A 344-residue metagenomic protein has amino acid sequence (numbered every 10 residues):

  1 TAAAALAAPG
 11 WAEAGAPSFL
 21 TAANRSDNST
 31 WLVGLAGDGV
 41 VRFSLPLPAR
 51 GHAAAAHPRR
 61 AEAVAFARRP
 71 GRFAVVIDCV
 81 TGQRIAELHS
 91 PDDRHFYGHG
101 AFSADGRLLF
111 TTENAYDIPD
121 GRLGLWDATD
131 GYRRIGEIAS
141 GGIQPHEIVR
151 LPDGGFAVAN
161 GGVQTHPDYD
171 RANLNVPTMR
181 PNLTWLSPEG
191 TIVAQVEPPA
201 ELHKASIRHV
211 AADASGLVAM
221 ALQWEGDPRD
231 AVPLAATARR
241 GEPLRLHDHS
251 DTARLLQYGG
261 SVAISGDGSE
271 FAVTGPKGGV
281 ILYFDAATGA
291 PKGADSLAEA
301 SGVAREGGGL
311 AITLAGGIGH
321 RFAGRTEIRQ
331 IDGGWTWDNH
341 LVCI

Functional and structural regions predicted by a protein language model:
T1-A14: N-terminal export signals
G15, A22-N24, T112-P119, V158-M179 (+1 more regions): Short, conserved, GDST-rich strand-edge loop motifs in beta-rich repeat architectures
G15, P58-R60, S103-D105, L151-D153 (+3 more regions): Residue-level detector of Asp-centered blade-edge/turn motifs that repeat once per structural unit in beta-propeller
V40-P46, Q83-S90, R133-I138, I192-A200 (+3 more regions): A short beta-strand motif characteristic of beta-propeller blades
S44-A104, L109-E113: Blade-loop segments of beta-propeller domains
P48-A56, R94-A101, I143-V149, H203-V210 (+3 more regions): Repeated scaffold domains used in trafficking and secretory/extracellular systems, primarily beta-propellers
E87-S103, F110-L151, Q164-H166: Asp-box/WD-like beta-propeller blade repeats and closely related beta-sheet repeat scaffolds
R122-T129, N173-G190, V232-G241: Beta-propeller blade signature
